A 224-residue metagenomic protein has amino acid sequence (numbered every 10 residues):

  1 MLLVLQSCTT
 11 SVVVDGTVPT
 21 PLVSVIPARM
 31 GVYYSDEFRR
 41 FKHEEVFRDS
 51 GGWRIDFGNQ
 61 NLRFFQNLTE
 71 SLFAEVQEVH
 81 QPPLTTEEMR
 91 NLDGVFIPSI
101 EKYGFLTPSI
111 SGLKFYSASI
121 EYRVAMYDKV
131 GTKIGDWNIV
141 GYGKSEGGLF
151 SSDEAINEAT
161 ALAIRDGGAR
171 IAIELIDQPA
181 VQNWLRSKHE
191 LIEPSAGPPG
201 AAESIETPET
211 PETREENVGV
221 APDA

Functional and structural regions predicted by a protein language model:
M1-Q6: Bacterial N-terminal signal peptides
S7-L68, I176-A224: A structural "domain/chain start" motif
T9-D15, H80-D136, E146-G147, P211-V218 (+1 more regions): Surface-exposed short loop/turn segments
S35-R39, S99-F105, V140-Y142: Generic short beta-strand segments
D49-F57, Y127-D177: Short secondary-structure boundary motifs at beta->alpha junctions and helix caps
N59-T86: Mid-chain, structured segments of secreted extracytoplasmic proteins
N67-E75, D166, R170, E174-V181: Structured segments of extracytoplasmic/periplasmic soluble domains in secreted or envelope-associated proteins
